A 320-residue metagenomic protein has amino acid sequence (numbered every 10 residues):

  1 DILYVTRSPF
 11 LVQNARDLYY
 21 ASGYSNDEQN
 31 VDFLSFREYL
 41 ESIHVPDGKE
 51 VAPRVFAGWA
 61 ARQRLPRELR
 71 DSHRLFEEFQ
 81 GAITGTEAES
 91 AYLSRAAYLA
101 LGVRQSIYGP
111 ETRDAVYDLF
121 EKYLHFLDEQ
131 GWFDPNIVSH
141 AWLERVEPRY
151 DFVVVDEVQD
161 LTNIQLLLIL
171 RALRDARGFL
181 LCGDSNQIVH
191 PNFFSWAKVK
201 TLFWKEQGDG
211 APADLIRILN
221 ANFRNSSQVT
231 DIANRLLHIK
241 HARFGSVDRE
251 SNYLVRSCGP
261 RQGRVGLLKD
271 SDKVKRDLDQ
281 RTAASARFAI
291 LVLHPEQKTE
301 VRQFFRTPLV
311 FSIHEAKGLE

Functional and structural regions predicted by a protein language model:
D1, T6-E50, T112, D118-W132 (+1 more regions): Conserved helicase motor core of SF1/SF2 NTP-dependent helicases
P46-T112: ATP-hydrolysis module of ASCE/P-loop NTPase motor domains, specifically the Walker B Asp-Glu catalytic pair
R74-E78, D118, I137, A141: Amphipathic alpha-helical interaction segments
F76-A82, Y98-Q105, L143-R145, E250-V265: Amphipathic alpha-helical surface "interface" segments used for docking/oligomerization or membrane association within
A91-A97, W132-H140: Short coil/turn segments at secondary-structure boundaries
